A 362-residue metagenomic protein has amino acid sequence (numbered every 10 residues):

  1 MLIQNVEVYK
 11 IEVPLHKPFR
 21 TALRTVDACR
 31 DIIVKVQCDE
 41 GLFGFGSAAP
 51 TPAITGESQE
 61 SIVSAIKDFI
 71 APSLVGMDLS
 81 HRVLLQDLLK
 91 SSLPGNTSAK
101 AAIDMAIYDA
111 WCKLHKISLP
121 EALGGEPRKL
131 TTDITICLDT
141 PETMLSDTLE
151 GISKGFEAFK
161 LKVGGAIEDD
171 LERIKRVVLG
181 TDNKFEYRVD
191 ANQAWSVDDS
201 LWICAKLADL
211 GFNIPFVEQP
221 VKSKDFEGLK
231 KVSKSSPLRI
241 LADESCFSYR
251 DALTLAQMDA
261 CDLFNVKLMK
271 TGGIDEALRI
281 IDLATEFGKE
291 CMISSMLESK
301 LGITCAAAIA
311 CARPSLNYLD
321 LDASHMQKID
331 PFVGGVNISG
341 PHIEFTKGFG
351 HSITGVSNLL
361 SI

Functional and structural regions predicted by a protein language model:
M1-F43, A48-A53, Q327-I329: Structured beta-strand/loop patches that form or line metal/cofactor-binding pockets in enzymes
I3, V34, G41, I70 (+10 more regions): Conserved, mostly hydrophobic/aromatic
Q4-L15, D31, L297-I362: Flexible C-terminal active-site loop/helix
N5, Q37-L114: Metal- or metallocofactor-binding catalytic centers and their adjacent structured scaffolds across diverse enzyme
K113-L138: N-terminal small/glycine-rich loop or linker at the start of catalytic domains across soluble metabolic enzymes
I136-L145, I167, L171: Active-site beta->alpha loop and helix N-cap motifs at the rims of alpha/beta catalytic domains
G151-F159: Catalytic domains of carbohydrate-active enzymes, especially glycoside hydrolases
L161, I167-G302, K328-I338: Catalytic core of soluble alpha/beta enzymes
